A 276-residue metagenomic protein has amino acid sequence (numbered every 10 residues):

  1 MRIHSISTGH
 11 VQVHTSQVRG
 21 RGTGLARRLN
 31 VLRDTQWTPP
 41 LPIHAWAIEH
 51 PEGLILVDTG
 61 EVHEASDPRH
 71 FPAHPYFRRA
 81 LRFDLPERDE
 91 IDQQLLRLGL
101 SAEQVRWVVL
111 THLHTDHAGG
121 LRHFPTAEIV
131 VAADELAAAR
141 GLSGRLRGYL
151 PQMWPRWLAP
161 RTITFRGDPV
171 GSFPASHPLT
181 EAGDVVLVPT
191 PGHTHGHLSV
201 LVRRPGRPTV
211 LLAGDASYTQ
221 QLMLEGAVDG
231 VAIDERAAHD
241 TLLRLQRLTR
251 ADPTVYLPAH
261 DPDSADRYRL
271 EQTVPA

Functional and structural regions predicted by a protein language model:
M1-Q93, Q104, P208-G214, R250: Metallo-beta-lactamase
I3-S5, T38, A45-E49, I55 (+1 more regions): Core dinuclear metal-dependent hydrolase active-site scaffold
T8-G9, T59-V62, L113, E135 (+3 more regions): Active-site metal-binding loops of divalent metal-dependent hydrolases
H63, F71, R79-Q93, S199-L201 (+1 more regions): Cap/insert and terminal regions of metallo-dependent hydrolase folds
L81-Q104, A133-P189, R236-P253: Metallo-beta-lactamase
V105-D116: Metallo-beta-lactamase
R122-P125: Short, conserved loop/helix-junction motifs that constitute active-site signature segments in enzyme catalytic cores
E128-A133, L212-G214: Short hydrophobic/aromatic-enriched beta-strand-loop microsegments
